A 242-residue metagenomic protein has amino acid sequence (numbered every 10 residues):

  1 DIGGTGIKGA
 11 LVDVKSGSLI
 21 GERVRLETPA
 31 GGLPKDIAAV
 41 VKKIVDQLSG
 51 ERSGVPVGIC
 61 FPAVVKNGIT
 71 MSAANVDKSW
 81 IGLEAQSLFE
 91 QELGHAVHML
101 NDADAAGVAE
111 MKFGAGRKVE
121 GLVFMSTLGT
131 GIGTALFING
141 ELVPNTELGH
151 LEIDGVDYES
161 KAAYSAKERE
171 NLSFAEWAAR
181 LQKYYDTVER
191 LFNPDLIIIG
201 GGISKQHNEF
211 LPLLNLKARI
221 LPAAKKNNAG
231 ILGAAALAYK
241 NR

Functional and structural regions predicted by a protein language model:
D1-P56, V65-I69, S87-V97, A109-F124 (+1 more regions): ATP-binding/phosphotransfer module of carbohydrate and carboxylate kinases, centering on a glycine-rich
C60-F61, L128: A secondary-structure boundary/capping signal
T70-G82: A charged helix-plus-loop insertion that forms the helical arch/lid used to bind and gate nucleic-acid substrates
A74, T127, G201: Pocket-edge structural micro-motifs
N75-V76, N101, N227: Asparagine-centered polar/low-complexity signal
D102, G129, A234: Active-site glycine-centered loops adjacent to acidic/histidine catalytic or metal-binding residues that shape
D104-V108: Short acidic loop-to-helix transition motifs that present clustered carboxylates
I132: Basic- and aromatic-lined ligand-binding clefts that recognize polyanionic substrates
